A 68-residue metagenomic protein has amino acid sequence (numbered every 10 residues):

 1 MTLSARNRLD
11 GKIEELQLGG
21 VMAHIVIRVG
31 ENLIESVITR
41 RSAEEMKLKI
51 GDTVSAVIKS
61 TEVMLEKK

Functional and structural regions predicted by a protein language model:
M1-K68: Non-catalytic connector elements of ABC transporters
